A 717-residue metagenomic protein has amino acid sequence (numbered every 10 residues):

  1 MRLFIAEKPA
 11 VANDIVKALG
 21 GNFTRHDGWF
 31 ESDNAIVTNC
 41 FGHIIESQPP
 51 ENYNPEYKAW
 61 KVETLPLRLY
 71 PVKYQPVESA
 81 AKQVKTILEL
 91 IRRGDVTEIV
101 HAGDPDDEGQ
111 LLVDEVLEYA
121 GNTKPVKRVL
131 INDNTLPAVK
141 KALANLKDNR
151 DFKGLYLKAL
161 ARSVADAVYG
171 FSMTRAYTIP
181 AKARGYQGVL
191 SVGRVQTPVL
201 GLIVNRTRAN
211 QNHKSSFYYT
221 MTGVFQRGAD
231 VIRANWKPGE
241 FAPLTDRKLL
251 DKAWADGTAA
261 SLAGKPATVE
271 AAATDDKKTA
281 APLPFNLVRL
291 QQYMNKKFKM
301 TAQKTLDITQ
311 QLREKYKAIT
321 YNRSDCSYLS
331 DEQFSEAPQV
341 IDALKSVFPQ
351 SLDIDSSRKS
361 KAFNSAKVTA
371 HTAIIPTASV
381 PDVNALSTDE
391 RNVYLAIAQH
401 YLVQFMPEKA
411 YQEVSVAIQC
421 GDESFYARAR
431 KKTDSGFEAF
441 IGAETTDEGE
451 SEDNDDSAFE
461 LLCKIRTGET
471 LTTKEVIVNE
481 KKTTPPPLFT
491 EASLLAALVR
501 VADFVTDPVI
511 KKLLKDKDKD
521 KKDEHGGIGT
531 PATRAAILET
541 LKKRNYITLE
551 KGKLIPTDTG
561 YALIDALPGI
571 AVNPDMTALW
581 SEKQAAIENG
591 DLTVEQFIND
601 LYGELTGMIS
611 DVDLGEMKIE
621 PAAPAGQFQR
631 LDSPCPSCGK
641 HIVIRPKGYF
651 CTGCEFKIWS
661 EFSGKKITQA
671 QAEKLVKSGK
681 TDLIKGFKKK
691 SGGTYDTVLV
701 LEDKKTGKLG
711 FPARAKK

Functional and structural regions predicted by a protein language model:
M1-F171, P485: Intrinsically disordered, low-complexity regulatory segments
R2-L3, H26, A80, I91 (+9 more regions): Basic, low-complexity terminal or inter-domain segments flanking catalytic cores
R93-G94, A138-G223, T274-D275: C-terminal or mid-to-C-terminal helical accessory/interaction module adjacent to the motor/catalytic core
R150, A242-L283: Metal- or metallocofactor-binding catalytic centers and their adjacent structured scaffolds across diverse enzyme
K297-T301: A conserved hydrophobic secondary-structure block that centers on an alpha-helix together with its immediately flanking
Y316-K317, N545: Glycine-centered, phosphate/nucleic-acid-interacting loop/turn motifs that mediate DNA/RNA or nucleotide
